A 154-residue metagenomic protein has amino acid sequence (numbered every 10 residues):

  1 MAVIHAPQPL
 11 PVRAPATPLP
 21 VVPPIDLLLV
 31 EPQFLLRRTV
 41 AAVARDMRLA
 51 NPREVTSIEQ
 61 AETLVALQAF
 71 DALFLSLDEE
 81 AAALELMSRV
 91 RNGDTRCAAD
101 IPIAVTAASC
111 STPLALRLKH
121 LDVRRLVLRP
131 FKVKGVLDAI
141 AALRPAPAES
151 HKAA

Functional and structural regions predicted by a protein language model:
M1-A41, T95-C97, K132-A154: Non-catalytic signal-transmission and effector/linker regions of two-component phosphorelay proteins
A42-D46, L64, R117: Alpha-helical interaction/dimerization surfaces of two-component signaling modules
E54-A72, E80: Acidic, metal-coordinating helix/loop segments flanking the phosphotransfer/catalytic sites of two-component signaling
A66-Q68, R91-D100, L121: Conserved phosphotransfer cores of two-component systems
F74-C97: Conserved phosphotransfer microenvironments
E85, S109-R125: Alpha4 helix (beta4-alpha4-beta5 surface) of REC/receiver domains from two-component response regulators
A98-T112: A short, hydrophobic beta-strand element within the central beta-sheet of small alpha/beta folds
R129: A Lys-centered signature of the CheY-like receiver
